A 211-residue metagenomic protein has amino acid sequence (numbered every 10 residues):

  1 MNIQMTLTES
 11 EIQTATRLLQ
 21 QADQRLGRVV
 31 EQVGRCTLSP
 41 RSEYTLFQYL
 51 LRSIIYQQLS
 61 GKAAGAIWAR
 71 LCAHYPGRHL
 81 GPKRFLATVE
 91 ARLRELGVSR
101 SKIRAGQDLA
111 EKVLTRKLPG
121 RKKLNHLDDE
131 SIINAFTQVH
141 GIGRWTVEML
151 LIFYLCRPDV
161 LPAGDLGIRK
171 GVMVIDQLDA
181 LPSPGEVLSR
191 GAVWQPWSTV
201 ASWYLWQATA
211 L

Functional and structural regions predicted by a protein language model:
M1-T37, R104, K117-P119, D129-E130 (+1 more regions): C-terminal accessory module of base-excision DNA glycosylases/AP lyases that mediates lesion recognition and DNA
G27-V29, S60, A64-Q138, V193-Q195 (+1 more regions): Alpha-helical ds-nucleic-acid-binding substructure associated with the helix-hairpin-helix region of base-excision DNA
G34-F47: Helix-loop segments that flank and shape redox-cofactor active sites
T37, R52, L93-L96, G191: Amphipathic alpha-helical segments that form the core helices of the histone-fold
T45-Y49, R84, E130-I133, V187: Alpha-helical scaffolds flanking conserved acidic
L46, L50-L51, A63-I67, K102-A105 (+2 more regions): Residue-level detector of well-ordered alpha-helical segments, enriched for hydrophobic/aromatic packing positions
